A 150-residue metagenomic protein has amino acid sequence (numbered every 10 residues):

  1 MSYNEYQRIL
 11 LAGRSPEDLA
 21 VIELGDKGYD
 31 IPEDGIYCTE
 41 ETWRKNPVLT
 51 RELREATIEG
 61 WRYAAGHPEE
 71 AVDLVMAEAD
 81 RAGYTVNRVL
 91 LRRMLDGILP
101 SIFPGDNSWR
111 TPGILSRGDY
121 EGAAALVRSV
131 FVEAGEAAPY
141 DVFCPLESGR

Functional and structural regions predicted by a protein language model:
M1-E17, P100: A ligand-binding cleft/hinge motif common to bilobed small-molecule-binding domains
Y3-Q7, G25-Y29, T42-W43: Solvent-exposed loop/turn segments at secondary-structure junctions within structured extracellular/periplasmic domains
P16-I31: Short beta-strand->loop
I22-L24, V89-G97, A137-R150: Short linear loop/turn motifs
I31-L49: A bilobed periplasmic-binding-protein/Venus flytrap-type ligand-binding module shared by bacterial periplasmic
K45-V130: Secondary-structure end/capping motifs
R117-R150: Conserved C-terminal helix/tail region of periplasmic/extracytoplasmic solute-binding proteins
